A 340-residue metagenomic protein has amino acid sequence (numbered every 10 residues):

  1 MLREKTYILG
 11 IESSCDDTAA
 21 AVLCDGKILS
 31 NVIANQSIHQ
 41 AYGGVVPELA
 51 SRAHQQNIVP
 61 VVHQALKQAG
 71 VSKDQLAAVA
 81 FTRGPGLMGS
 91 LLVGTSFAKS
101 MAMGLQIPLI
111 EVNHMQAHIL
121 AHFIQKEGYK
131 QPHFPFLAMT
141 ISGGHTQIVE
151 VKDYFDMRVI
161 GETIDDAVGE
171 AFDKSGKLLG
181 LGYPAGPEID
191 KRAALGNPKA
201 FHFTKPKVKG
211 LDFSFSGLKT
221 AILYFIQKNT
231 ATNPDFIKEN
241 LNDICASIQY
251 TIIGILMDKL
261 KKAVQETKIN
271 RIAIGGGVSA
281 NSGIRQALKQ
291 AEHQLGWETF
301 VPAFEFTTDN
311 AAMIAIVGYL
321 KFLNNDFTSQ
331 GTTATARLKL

Functional and structural regions predicted by a protein language model:
M1-E4, V112-F136, V317: Conserved phosphate-binding catalytic cores of ATP/NTP-utilizing and phosphoryl-transfer enzymes
K5-P85, H114: N-terminal beta-alpha supersecondary unit
T18-L23, A138-T140, T146-E150: Short beta-strand scaffold segments in enzyme catalytic cores
F81-Q106, I124-Q125, S282-Q290: Short Gly/Thr/Asp-enriched flexible loops that form oxyanion-binding sites at enzyme active sites
E111-V112, I272, K289-I314: Conserved phosphate-binding/catalytic loops in two-lobed NTP-binding clefts
H118-I119, P302-L340: Glycine-rich phosphate-binding/hydrolytic loop that grips phosphoryl groups
K152-L195, K219-T220, Y224-T230: Glycine-rich phosphate-binding loop plus the immediately following alpha-helix
K191-I272, N281-L295, F322-N325: A contiguous, well-structured pocket-lining segment that forms one wall/lid of small-molecule binding clefts in soluble
